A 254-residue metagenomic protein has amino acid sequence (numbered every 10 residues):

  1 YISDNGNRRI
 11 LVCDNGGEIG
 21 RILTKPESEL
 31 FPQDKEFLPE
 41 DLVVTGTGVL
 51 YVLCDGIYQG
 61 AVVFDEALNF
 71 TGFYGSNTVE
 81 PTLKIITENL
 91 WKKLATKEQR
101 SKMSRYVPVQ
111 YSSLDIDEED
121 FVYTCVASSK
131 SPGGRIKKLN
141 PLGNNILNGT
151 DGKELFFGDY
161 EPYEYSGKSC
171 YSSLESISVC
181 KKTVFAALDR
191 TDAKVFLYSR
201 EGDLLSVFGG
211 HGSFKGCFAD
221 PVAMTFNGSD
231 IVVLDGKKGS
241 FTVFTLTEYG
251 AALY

Functional and structural regions predicted by a protein language model:
Y1-Y254: Eukaryotic scaffold repeat domains enriched in small/polar residues
